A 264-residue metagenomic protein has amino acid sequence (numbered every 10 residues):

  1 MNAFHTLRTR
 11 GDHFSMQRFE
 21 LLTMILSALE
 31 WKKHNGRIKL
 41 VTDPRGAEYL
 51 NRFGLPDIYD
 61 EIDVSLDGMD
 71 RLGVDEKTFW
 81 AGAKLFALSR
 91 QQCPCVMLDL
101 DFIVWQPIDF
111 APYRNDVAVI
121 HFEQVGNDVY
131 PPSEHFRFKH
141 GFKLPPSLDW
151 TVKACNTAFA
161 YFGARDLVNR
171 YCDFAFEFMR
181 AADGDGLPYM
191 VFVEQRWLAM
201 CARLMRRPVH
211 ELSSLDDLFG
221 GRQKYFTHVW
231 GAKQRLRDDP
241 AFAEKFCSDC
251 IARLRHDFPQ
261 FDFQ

Functional and structural regions predicted by a protein language model:
M1-R71, W230-Q264: N-terminal anchoring/stem segment of glycosyltransferases
L21-I25, T78-L85, F102, V191-A199: Conserved glycosyltransferase catalytic-site signature
R37-K39, C95, R207-V209: Hydrophobic anchor at the start of a short beta-strand that flanks the dinucleotide cofactor-binding loop
T42-E48, L100-Q106, L215-D216: Short, polar loop motifs at secondary-structure junctions
R71-T78, N127-S133: Short, charged, surface-exposed secondary-structure boundary motifs
A83-N127: GT-A fold catalytic core of metal-dependent nucleotide-sugar glycosyltransferases, centered on the diacidic
F110-F178: Conserved catalytic core of nucleotide-sugar-dependent glycosyltransferases
D149-R235: Catalytic core and acceptor-binding pocket of nucleotide-sugar-dependent glycosyltransferases
